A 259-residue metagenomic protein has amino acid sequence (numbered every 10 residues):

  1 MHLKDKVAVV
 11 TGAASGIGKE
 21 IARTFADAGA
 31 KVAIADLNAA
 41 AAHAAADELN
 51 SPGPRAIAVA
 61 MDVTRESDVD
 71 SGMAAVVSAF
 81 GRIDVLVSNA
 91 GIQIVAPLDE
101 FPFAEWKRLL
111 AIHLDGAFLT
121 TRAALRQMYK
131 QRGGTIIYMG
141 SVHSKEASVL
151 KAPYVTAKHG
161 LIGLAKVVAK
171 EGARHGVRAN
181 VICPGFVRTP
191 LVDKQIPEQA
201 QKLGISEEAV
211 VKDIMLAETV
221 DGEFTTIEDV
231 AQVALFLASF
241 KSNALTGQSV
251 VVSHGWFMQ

Functional and structural regions predicted by a protein language model:
K4, E146, A234-L235, T246-Q259: Short C-terminal tail/terminal secondary-structure segment of NAD(P)H-dependent dehydrogenase/reductase domains
V87, A173, R178, L245-G247: Short, small/polar-rich loop/turn modules that mediate ligand/substrate recognition or access, typified
P97-L98, P102-L110, M215: Substrate-binding pocket helix/loop in short-chain dehydrogenase/reductase
T121, A157, A165: Active-site helix of classical SDR
R126, K170-E171, N243: Alpha-helical segment proximal to the catalytic Tyr-Lys
S141: Residue(s) in the substrate-gating loop at a strand-loop-helix junction that position the organic substrate next
V181, T189, I205-L245, H254: C-terminal helical subdomain
